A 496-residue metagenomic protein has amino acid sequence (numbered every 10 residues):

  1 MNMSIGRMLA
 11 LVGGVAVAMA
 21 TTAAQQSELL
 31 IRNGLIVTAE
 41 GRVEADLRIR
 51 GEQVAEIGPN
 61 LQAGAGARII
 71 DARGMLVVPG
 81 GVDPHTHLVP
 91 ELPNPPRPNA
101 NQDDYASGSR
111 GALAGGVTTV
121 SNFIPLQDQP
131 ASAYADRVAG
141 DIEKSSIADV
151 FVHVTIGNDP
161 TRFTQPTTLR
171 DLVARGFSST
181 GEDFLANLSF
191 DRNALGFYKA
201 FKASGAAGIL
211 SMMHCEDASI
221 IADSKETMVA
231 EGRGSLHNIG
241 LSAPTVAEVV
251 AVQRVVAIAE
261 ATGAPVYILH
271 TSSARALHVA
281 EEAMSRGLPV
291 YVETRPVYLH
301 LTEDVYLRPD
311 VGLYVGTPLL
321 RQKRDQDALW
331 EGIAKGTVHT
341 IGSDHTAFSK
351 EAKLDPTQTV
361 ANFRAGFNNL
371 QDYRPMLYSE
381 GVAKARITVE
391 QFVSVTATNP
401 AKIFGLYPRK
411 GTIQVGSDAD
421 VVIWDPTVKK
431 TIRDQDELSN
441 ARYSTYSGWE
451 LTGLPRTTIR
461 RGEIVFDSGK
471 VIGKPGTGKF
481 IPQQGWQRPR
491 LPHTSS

Functional and structural regions predicted by a protein language model:
L9-A20: Bacterial N-terminal signal peptides
Q26-L29, I36-G80, P96: Histidine-rich, glycine-flanked metal-binding segment
G34, D355-T359, V415-F480: C-terminal cap of metal-dependent C-N hydrolases
G34, L47, E52, G74 (+15 more regions): Divalent metal-coordination and catalytic microenvironments
A72-S145: Metal-associated gating/positioning segment near the N- to mid-region
V78, A133-D149, H153, K199-M213: Alpha-helix-loop-beta-strand connector modules within alpha/beta enzyme cores
T164-I341: Histidine/acidic residue-rich metal-binding segments in metalloenzymes
R233-G263, G312-Y314, A334-K335, H339-I341 (+1 more regions): His/Asp/Glu-enriched, well-ordered alpha-helical/loop segment that forms or immediately abuts the divalent-metal
